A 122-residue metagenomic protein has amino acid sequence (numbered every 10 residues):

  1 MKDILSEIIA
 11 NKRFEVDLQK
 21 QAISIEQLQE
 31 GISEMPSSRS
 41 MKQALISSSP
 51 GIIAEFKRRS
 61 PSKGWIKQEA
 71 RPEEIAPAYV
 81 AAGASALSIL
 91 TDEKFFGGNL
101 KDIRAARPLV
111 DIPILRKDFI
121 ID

Functional and structural regions predicted by a protein language model:
K2-K67: An N-cap/entry alpha-helix motif that binds or orients negatively charged groups
S6, E73-P77, R104: Alpha-helical segments flanking ligand/cofactor-binding loops in enzyme cores
I8, A54, Y79, L87 (+1 more regions): Conserved, mostly hydrophobic/aromatic
P36-P50, G97-I121: Alpha-helix-loop-beta-strand connector modules within alpha/beta enzyme cores
I52-F56, L87-I89, I114-K117: Hydrophobic faces of well-ordered beta-strands that scaffold small-molecule active sites in alpha/beta enzyme cores
F56-R59, I66-A70, F96-G97, R116-D122: Glycine-rich beta-to-alpha transition loops that act as phosphate-gripper elements at the mouths of alpha/beta enzyme
G64-K67, T91, G98-K101: Short, conserved acidic/polar surface loops in the N-terminal third of protein domains
K67-L90, L109: Alpha/beta enzyme core
